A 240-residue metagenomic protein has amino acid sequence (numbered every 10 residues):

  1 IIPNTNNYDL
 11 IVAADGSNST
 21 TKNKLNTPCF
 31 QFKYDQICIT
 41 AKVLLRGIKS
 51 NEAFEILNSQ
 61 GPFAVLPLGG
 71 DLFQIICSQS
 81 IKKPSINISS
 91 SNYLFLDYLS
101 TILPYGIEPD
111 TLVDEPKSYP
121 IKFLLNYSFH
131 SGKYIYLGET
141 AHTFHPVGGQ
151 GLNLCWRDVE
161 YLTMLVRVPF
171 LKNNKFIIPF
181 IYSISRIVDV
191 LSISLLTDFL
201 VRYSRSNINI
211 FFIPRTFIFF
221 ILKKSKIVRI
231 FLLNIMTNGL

Functional and structural regions predicted by a protein language model:
I1: Helical element adjacent to the flavin cofactor pocket in flavoenzyme catalytic cores
N4-P109, V113-P116: Conserved FAD-binding catalytic core of PHBH/FMO-like flavoproteins
A14-N18, Q36, N58-S59, S91-L96 (+7 more regions): A structural signal for well-ordered alpha-helical scaffolds and beta->alpha junctions
G16, I81, A141-H142, R157 (+1 more regions): Alpha-helix/helix-capping structural signal
Q36, W156-V159, R186, T197: Short amphipathic alpha-helical/adjacent loop interface patches that line ligand and macromolecule-binding sites
N87-F176: FAD/FMN-dependent oxidoreductases across multiple families
Y105, M164-L240: C-terminal helical "tail/cap" subdomain of flavin- and related membrane-associated enzymes
